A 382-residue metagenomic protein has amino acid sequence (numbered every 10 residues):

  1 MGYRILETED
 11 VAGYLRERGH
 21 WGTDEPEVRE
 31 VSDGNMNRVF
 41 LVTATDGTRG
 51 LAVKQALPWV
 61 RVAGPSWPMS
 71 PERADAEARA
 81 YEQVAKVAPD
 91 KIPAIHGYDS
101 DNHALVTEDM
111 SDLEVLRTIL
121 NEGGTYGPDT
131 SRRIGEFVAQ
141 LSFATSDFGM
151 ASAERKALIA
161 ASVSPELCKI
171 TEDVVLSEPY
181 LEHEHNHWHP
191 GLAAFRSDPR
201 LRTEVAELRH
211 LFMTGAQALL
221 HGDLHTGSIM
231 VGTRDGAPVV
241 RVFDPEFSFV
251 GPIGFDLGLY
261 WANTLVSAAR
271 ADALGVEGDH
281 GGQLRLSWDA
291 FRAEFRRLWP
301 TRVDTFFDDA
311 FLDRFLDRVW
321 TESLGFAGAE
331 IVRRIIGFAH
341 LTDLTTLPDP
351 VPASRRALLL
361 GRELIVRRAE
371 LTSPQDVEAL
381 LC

Functional and structural regions predicted by a protein language model:
M1-H103, G232-V240, R368, Q375-C382: Conserved NTP-binding catalytic cores of kinases and kinase-like/nucleotidyltransferase enzymes across multiple kinase
R29-G47, L51-A52, T203-F255: Active-site acidic catalytic loop and adjacent metal/ATP-binding pocket of ATP-dependent phosphoryl transfer enzymes
P58, D112, V240, S248-V250 (+1 more regions): Activation segment
V62-W67, R117-N121, A271-L274: Short acidic, glycine/proline-rich loop/turn micro-motifs
E72, V115-H221, G232-R234, P238: ATP-dependent phospho-/nucleotidyl transfer catalytic cores
N102-E114: Conserved short submotifs of the Hanks-type protein kinase catalytic core that shape the nucleotide-binding pocket
G254-V303, A327-L344: Active-site activation/catalytic loop segments of kinase-like enzymes and analogous catalytic loops in related
A310-C382: ATP/Mg2+ or Mg2+-diphosphate-binding catalytic cores that bind nucleotide phosphates or diphosphates via glycine-rich
